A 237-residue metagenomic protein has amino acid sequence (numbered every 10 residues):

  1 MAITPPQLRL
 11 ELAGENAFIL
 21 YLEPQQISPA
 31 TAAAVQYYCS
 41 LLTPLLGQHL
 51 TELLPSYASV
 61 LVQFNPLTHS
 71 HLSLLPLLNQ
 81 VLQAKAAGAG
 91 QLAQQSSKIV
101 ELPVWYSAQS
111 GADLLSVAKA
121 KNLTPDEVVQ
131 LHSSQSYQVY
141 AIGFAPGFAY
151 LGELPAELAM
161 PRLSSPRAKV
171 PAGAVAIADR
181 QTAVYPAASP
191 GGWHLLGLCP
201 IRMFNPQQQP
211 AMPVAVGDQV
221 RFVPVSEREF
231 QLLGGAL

Functional and structural regions predicted by a protein language model:
A2-L237: Glycine-rich active-site loops that engage anionic ligands at enzyme catalytic sites
